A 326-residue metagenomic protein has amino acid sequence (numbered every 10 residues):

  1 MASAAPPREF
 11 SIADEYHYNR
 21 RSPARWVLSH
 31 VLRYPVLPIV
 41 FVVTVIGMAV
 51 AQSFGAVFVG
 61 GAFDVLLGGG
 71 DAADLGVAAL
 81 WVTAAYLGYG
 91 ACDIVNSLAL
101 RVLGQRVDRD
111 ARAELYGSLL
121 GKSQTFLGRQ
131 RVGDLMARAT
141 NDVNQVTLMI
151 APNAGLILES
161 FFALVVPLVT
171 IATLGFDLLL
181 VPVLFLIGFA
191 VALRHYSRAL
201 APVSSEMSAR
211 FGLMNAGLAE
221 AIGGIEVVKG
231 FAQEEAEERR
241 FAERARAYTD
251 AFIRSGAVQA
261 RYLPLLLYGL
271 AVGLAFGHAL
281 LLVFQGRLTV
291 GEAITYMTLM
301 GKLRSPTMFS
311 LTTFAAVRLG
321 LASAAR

Functional and structural regions predicted by a protein language model:
M1-Q52, L67, D71-V82, N96-L100 (+7 more regions): Membrane-integrated ABC transporters
S3-H17, Q105, A113-A137, N141-Q145 (+2 more regions): Short intracellular "coupling" helices and adjacent cytoplasmic loop segments at the cytosolic face of multi-pass
R25, V36-V57, G61, A78 (+8 more regions): Alpha-helical segments in transporter systems
L28, L32-P35, Q124-T125, N141-I150 (+7 more regions): An intracellular "coupling" helix at the cytosolic face of ABC transporter transmembrane type-1 domains
R33, L37-G47, P152-E206, F276-E292 (+1 more regions): Transmembrane helices of ABC transporter permease
G47-A51, G55, T83, L87-G104 (+6 more regions): Hydrophobic alpha-helical membrane-associated segments
V57, G61, L98, V102 (+6 more regions): Transmembrane alpha-helix boundary and packing residues in multipass membrane permease domains and related
D71-G76, T170-L184, V258-A324: Helix-loop-helix
